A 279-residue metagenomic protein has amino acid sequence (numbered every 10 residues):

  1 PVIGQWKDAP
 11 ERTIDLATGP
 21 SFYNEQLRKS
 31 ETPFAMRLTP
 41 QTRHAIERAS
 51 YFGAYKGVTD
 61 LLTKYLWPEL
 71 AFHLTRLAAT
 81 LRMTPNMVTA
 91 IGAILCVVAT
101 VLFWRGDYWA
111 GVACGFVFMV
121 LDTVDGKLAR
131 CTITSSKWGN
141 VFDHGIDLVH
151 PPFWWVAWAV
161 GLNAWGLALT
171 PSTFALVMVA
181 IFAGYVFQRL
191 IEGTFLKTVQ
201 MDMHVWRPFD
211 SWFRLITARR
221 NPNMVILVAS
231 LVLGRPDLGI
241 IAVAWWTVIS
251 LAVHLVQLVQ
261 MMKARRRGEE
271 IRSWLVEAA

Functional and structural regions predicted by a protein language model:
P1-F72, H144-A279: A feature for the membrane-embedded catalytic helix bundles of lipid/isoprenoid biosynthetic enzymes
R48-D60, H73, V120, V124-C131 (+1 more regions): Cytosolic-side membrane-entry/anchor segment at the start of a transmembrane helix
T59-D60, T80-R82: Active-site flanking loop/helix segments enriched in acidic
K64-T80, T89, L95-C96: A short mid-domain helix/strand-loop element embedded in enzyme catalytic domains that forms or borders the active-site
F72-A79, G126, R130, N140 (+1 more regions): Short amphipathic alpha-helical coupling elements at transmembrane boundaries
L77, V97-V101, L227-V232: Alpha-helical transmembrane segments of multipass membrane proteins
P85-W138: Membrane-embedded alpha-helical segments that form the functional core of polytopic membrane enzymes, especially those
